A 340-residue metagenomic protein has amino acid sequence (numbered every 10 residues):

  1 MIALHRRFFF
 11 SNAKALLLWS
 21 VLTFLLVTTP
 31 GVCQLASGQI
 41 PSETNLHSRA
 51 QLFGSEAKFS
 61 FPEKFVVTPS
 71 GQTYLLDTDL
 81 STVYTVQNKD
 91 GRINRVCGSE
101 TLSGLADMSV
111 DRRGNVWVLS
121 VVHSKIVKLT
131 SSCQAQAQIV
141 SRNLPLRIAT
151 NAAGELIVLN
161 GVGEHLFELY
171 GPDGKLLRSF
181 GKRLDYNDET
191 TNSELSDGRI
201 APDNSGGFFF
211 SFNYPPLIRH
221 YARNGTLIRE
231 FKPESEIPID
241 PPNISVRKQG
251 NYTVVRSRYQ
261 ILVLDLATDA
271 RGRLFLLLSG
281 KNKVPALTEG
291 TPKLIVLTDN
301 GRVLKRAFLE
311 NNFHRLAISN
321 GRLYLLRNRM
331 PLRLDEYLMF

Functional and structural regions predicted by a protein language model:
M1-A13: N-terminal secretory signal peptides that target proteins for export/translocation
A3-H5, L22, D111: Absolute N-terminal positional cue centered near the fourth residue
H5, A15-L17, G38: Short stretches within intrinsically disordered, low-complexity N-terminal or propeptide regions
F8-F9, L18, T68, D203: Intrinsically disordered, low-complexity segments
F10-N12, P30, L129: Short, flexible coil/linker elements and helix-boundary hinge sites characteristic of intrinsically disordered
A15-P30: Bacterial N-terminal signal peptides
C33-F340: Eukaryotic scaffold repeat domains enriched in small/polar residues
